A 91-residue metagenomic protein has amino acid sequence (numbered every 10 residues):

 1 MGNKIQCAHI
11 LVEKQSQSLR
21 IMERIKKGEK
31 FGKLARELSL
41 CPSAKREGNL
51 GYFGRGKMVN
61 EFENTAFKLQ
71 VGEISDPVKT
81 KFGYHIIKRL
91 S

Functional and structural regions predicted by a protein language model:
M1-K27, L40-M58, I87-S91: Well-structured core secondary-structure elements of compact alpha/beta domains
K27-G32, G72: Glycine-centered tight-turn and secondary-structure capping sites
K57-V71: Cell-wall glycan
I74-T80: Short acidic-hydrophobic surface loop/beta-edge motif
